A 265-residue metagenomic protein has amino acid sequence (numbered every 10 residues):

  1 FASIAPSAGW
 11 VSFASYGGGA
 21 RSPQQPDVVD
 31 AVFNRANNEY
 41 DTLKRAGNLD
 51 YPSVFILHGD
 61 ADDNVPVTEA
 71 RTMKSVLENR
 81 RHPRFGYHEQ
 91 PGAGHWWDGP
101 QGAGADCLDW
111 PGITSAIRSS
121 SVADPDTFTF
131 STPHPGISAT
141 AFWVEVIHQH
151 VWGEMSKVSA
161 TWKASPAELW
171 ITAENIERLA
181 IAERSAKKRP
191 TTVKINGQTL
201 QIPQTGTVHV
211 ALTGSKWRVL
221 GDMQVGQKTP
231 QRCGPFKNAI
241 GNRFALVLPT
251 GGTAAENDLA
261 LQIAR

Functional and structural regions predicted by a protein language model:
A2-A46, Y51-P52: Mobile cap/lid helix-loop segments that gate and shape the active-site cleft of serine hydrolases
S7, N48, P52, V76-R80 (+1 more regions): Structured segments of extracytoplasmic/periplasmic soluble domains in secreted or envelope-associated proteins
A8, H58, I171: The conserved beta1-alpha1 loop
L49-D50, F55-H58, D62: Short beta-strand/loop motif that positions the catalytic acidic residue of the alpha/beta-hydrolase fold
D63-E69: Conserved alpha/beta-hydrolase "acid-adjacent" motif
N79-A264: Alpha/beta-hydrolase-fold serine-hydrolase catalytic core, especially in secreted/extracellular enzymes
